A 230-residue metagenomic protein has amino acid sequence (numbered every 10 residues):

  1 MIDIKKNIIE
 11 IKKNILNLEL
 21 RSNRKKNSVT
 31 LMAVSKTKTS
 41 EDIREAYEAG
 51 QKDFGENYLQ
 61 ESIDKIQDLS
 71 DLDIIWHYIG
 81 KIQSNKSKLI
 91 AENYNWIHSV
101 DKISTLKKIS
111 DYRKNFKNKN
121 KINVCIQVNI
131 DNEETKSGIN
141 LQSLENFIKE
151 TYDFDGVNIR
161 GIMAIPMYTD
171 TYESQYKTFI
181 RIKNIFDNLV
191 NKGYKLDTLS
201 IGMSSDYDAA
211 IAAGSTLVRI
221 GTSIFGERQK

Functional and structural regions predicted by a protein language model:
M1-S205, A213: Conserved alpha/beta-domain cores
I211-A212, I224-K230: Expand to "…catalyze enediolate/carbanion chemistry for C-C bond making/breaking, isomerization, decarboxylation
